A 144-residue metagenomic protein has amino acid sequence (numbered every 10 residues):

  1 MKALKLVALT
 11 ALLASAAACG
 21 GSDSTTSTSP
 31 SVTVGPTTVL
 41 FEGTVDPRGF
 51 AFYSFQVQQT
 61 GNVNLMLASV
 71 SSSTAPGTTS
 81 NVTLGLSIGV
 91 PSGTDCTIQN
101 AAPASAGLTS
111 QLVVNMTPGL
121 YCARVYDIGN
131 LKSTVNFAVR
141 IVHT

Functional and structural regions predicted by a protein language model:
M1-A8: Bacterial N-terminal signal peptides that target proteins for export
S15-A18: C-terminal motif of bacterial Sec signal peptides marking the signal peptidase cleavage site
G20-P36: Short, low-complexity, disordered segments immediately C-terminal to signal peptides in bacterial exported proteins
T38-T78, G85, Q111: Non-catalytic, beta-strand-enriched accessory regions in extracellular/secretory proteins and membrane protein
G43, Q99-A106: Short beta-strand segments within Ig-like beta-sandwich modules, predominantly Fibronectin type-III
A51-Y53, T74-L86, R124-H143: Edge beta-strands of jelly-roll/beta-sandwich modules across compartments, strongly enriched in secreted/luminal
G61-V63, V113-K132: Noncatalytic modules at the cell exterior or secretory-pathway interfaces, chiefly beta-strand-rich lectin/adhesion
P103-M116: Beta-sandwich interaction modules
